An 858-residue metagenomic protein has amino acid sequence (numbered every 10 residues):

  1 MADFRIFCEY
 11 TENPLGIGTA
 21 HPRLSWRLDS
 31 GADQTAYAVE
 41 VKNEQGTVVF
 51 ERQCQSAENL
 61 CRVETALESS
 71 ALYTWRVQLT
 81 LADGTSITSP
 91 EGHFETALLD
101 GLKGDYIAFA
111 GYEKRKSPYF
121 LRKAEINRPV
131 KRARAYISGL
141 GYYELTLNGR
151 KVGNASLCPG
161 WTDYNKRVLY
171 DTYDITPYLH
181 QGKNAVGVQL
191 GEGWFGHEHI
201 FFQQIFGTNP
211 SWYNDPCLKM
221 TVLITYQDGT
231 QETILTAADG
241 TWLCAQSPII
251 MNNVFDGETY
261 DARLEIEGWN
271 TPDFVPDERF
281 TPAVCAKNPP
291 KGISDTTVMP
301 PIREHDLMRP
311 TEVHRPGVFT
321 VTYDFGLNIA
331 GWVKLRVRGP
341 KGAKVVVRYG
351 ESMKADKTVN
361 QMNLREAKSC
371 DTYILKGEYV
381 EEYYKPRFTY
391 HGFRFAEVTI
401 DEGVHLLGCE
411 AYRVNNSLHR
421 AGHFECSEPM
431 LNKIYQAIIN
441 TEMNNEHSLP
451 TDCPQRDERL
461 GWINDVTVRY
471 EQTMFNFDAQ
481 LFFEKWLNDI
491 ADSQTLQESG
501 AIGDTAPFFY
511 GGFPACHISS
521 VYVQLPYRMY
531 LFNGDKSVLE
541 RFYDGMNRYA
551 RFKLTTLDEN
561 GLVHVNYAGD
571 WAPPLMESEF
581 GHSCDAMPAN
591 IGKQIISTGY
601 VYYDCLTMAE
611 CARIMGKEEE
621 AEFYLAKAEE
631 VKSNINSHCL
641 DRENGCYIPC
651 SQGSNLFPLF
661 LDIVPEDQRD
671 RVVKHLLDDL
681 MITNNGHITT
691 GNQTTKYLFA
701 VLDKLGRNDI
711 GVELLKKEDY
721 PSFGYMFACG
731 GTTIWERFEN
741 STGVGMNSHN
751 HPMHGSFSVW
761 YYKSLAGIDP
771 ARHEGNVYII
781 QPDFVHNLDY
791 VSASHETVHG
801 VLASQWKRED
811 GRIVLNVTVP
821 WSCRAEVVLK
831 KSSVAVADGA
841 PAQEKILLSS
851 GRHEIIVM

Functional and structural regions predicted by a protein language model:
M1-R456, N464-D465, L481-F482, A501-P507 (+3 more regions): Extracellular/oxidizing-compartment recognition motifs
P90-T96, A185-V188, R348, K485-N488 (+6 more regions): Beta-strand segments within the central parallel beta-sheet cores of soluble alpha/beta enzyme folds
A133-I137, L147, W332-E351, F388 (+6 more regions): Alpha-helical support elements that line or immediately flank enzyme active sites and cofactor-binding pockets
Y142, T221, I234-Q246, F395 (+9 more regions): Active-site acid/base region of carbohydrate-active enzymes
V186, Y260-D261, D457-E458, N476 (+6 more regions): C-terminal capping/lid segments that line or modulate ligand- or cofactor-binding pockets
P210-L223, Q231-F274, I293-R303, L625-A626 (+2 more regions): Non-catalytic C-terminal accessory modules of carbohydrate-active enzymes
Y510-L531: Thiamine diphosphate
